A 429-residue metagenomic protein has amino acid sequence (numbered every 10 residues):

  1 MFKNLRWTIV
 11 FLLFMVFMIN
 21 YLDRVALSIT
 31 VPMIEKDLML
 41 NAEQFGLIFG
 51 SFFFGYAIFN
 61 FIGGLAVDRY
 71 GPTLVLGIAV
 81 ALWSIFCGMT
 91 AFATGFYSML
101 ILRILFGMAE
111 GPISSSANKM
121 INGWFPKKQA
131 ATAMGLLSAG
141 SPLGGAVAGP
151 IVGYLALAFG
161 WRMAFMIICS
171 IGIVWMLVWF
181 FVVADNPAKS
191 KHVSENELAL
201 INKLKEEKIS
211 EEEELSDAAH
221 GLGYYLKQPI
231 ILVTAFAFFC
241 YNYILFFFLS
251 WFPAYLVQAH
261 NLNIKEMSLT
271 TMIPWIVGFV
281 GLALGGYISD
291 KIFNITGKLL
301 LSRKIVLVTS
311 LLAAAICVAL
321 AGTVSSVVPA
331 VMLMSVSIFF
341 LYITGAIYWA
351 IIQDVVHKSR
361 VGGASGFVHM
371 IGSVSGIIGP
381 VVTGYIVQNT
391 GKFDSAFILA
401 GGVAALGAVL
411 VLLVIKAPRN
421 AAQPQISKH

Functional and structural regions predicted by a protein language model:
T8-A42, F248-P253: Extracytoplasmic
V25, F53-F61, G111, G145-A146 (+3 more regions): Residue-level signature of mid-helix packing/kink "hotspots" within the transmembrane helices of 12-pass Major
L27-S28, G223-A283, G345, W349: Extracytoplasmic gate region of multi-pass secondary transporters
M39, G71, F92-S98, A109 (+4 more regions): Helix-breaking motifs and short loop linkers at transmembrane-helix boundaries and internal kinks in secondary membrane
I58-Y97: Conserved MFS/SLC helix-loop-helix module at the cytosolic interface between two early adjacent transmembrane helices
L102-P142: Cytoplasmic helix-loop-helix junction between adjacent transmembrane helices in 12-TM secondary transporters
L137-S190: Helix-loop-helix hairpin linking two adjacent transmembrane segments in secondary transporters
L300-Y348: C-terminal transmembrane helical hairpin of 12-TM major facilitator-type secondary transporters
